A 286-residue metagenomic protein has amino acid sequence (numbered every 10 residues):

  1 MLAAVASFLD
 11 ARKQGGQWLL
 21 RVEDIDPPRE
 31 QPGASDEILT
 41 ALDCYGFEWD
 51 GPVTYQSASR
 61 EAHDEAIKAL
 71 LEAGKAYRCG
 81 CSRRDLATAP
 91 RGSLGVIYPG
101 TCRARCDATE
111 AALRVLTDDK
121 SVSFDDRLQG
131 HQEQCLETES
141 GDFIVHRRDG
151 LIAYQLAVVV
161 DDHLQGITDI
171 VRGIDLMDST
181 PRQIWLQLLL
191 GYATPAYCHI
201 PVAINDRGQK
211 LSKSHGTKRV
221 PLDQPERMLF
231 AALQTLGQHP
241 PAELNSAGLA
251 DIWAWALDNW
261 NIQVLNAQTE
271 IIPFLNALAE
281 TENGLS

Functional and structural regions predicted by a protein language model:
M1-R91, I174-D175, S179-Y192, L244-L249 (+1 more regions): N-terminal Rossmann-like or analogous alpha/beta NTP/dinucleotide-binding catalytic cores that position adenine
A4, F8, W18-L19, I25 (+11 more regions): Bulky hydrophobic/aromatic packing residues
K13, D107, K120, Q209-S286: Non-catalytic terminal extensions that flank enzyme cores
S59-D64, Q155-L156, V160, I200-P201 (+2 more regions): Noncatalytic linker/hinge segments flanking ATPase motor cores
R78, R83-L222, P240, A277-S286: Active-site cores that bind ATP or allylic diphosphates and position pyrophosphate for catalysis
